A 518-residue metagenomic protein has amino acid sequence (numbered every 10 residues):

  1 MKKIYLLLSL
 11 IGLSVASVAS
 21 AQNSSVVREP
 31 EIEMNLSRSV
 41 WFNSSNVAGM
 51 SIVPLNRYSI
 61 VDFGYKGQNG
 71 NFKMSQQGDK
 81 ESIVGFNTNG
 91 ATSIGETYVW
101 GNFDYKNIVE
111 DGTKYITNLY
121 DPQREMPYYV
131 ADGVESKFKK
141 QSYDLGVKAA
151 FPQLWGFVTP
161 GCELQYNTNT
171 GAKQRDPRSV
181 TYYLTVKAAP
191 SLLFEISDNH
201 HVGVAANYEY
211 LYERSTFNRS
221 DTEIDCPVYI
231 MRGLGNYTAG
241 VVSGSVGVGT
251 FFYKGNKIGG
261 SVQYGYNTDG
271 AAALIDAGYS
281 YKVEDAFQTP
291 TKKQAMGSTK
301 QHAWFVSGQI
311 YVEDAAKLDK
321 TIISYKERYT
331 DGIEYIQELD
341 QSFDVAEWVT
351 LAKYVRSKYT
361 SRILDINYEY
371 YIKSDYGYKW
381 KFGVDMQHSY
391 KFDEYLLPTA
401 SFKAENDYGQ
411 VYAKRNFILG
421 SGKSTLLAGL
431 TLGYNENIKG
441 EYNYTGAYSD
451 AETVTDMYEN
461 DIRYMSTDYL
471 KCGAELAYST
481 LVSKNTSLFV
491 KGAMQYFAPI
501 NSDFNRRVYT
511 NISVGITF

Functional and structural regions predicted by a protein language model:
A19-G112: N-terminal, post-signal peptide beta-strand-biased segments of exported outer-membrane/organellar beta-barrel and other
S25, D198, R506-F518: Outer-membrane beta-barrel "beta-signal"
L55-V61, G95-G101, G156-P160, D198-V202 (+6 more regions): Outer-envelope beta-barrel architecture signal
Y65-N69, Y105-V109, Q153, Y166-T170 (+10 more regions): Transmembrane beta-strands of outer-membrane beta-barrel pores
N71-Q77, G112-N118, G171-S179, S215-D221 (+6 more regions): Outer-membrane beta-barrel translocator domains and adjoining extracellular loop/strand segments of Gram-negative
K80-F86, K139-L145, V180-A188, K254-G260 (+6 more regions): Residues that define the transmembrane beta-barrel architecture of outer-membrane proteins
F86-T92, L145-F151, A188-F194, G260-Y266 (+8 more regions): Residues on the lipid-exposed face of transmembrane beta-strands in outer-membrane beta-barrel proteins
T238-V384: Long, internal scaffold/assembly segments composed of regular secondary structure
